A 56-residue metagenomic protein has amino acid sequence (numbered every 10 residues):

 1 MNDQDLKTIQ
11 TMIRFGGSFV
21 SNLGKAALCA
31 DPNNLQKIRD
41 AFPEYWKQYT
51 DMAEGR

Functional and structural regions predicted by a protein language model:
M1-K25: N-terminal acidic leader/helix
S18-G55: Short, charge-rich amphipathic interface segments used for partner binding and complex assembly
